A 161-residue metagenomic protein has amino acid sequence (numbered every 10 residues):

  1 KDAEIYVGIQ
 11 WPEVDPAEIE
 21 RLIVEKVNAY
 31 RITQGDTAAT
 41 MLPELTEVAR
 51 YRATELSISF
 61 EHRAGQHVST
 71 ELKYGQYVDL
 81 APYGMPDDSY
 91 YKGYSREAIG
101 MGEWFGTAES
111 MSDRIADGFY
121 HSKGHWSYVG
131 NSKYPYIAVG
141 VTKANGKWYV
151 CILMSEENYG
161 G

Functional and structural regions predicted by a protein language model:
K1: Short, aromatic- and glycine-rich surface loops/edge beta-strands on solvent-exposed regions
I5-V7: C-terminal edge beta-strand
W11-M85, S132-A138: Short, well-ordered surface patches within globular domains
K73-Y159: A well-ordered secondary-structure block
